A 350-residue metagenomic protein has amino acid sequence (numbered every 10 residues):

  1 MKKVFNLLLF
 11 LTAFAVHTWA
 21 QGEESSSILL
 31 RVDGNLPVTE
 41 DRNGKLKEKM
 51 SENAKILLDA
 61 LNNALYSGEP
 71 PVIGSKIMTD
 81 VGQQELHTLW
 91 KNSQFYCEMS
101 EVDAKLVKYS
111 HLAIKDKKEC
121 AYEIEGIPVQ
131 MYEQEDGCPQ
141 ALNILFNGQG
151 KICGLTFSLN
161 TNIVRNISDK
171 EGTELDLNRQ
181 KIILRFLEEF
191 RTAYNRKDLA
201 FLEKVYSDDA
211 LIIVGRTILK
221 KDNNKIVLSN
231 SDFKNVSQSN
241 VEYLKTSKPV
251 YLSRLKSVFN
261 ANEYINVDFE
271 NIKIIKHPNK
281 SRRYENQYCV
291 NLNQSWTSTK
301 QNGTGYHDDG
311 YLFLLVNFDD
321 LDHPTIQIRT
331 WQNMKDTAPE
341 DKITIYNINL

Functional and structural regions predicted by a protein language model:
V4-F14: Sec-dependent N-terminal signal peptides
V16-A20: Sec/Tat signal peptide C-region and signal peptidase I cleavage site
Q21, K45, G82-L145, K225-Y306: Surface-exposed, charged secondary-structure patches
Q21-Y66, K151-R196, A200, K204: Short, low-complexity N-terminal intrinsically disordered segments enriched in polar/charged residues
E23-I28, Q130-R179, S281-L350: Short beta-strand edge/turn micro-motifs at domain boundaries
I56-Q94, K197-T217, K221-D222: Short, well-ordered alpha-helical segments enriched in acidic and aromatic residues
N160-S281: Acidic, serine/threonine- and glycine-rich low-complexity intrinsically disordered segments that serve as flexible
